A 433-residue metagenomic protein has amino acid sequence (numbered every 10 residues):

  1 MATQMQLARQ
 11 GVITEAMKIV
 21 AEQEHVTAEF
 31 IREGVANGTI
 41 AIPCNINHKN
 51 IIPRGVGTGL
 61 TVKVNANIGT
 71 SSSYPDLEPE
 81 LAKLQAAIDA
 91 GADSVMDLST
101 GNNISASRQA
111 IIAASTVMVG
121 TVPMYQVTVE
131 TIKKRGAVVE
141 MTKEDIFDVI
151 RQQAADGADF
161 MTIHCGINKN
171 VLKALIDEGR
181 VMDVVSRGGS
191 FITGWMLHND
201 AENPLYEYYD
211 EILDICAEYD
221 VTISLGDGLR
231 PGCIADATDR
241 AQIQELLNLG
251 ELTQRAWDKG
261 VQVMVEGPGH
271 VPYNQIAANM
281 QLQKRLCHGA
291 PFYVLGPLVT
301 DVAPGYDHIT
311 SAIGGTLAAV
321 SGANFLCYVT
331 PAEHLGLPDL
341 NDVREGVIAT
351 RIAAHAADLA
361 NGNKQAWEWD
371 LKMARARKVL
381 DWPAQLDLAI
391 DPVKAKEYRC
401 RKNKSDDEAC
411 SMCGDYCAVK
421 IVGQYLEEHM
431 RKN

Functional and structural regions predicted by a protein language model:
M1-T3, N433: Basic/polar N-terminal segments that are highly enriched at the extreme N-terminus, encompassing both cleavable
T3-L7, V12-T300, Y306, A312-F325: Alpha/beta enzyme core
K173-L197, P231, A235-A237, L337-N433: Catalytic or ion-coupling anion/metal-binding cores of large enzyme and transporter domains
V302-S311, T316-N363: C-terminal catalytic subdomain
